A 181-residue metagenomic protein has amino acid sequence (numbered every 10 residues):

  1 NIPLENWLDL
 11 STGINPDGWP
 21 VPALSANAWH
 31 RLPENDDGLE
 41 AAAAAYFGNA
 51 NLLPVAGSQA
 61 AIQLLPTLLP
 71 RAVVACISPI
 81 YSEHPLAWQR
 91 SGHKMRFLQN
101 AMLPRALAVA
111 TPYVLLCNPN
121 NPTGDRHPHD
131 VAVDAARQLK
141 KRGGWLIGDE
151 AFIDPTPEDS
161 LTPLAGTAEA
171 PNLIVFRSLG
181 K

Functional and structural regions predicted by a protein language model:
N1-A42: N-terminal "arm"/small-domain region of PLP-dependent enzymes with the aminotransferase-like
N6-L10, L53, A75, R96 (+2 more regions): Hydrophobic/aromatic beta-strand patches that form the interior of the parallel beta-sheet core in alpha/beta enzyme
G13-D17, A61, Y81, N120-P122 (+2 more regions): Short, solvent-exposed loop/turn segments at secondary-structure junctions
G18-P20, I62-Q63, H84-P85, T123-G124 (+2 more regions): Glycine/Thr-rich phosphate-binding loops of Rossmann-like dinucleotide-binding domains
A45, Q63, T67, L86-R90 (+2 more regions): Short, well-ordered alpha-helices that flank and scaffold nucleotide-derived cofactor binding pockets
N49-V74, E83: Conserved beta-loop-alpha segment that forms the PLP phosphate-binding cup at the N-terminus of a helix
T67-R126: PLP-dependent aminotransferase-like
Q89, L103-R105, V109-A110, P122-K181: Active-site pre-lysine segment of PLP-dependent enzymes
